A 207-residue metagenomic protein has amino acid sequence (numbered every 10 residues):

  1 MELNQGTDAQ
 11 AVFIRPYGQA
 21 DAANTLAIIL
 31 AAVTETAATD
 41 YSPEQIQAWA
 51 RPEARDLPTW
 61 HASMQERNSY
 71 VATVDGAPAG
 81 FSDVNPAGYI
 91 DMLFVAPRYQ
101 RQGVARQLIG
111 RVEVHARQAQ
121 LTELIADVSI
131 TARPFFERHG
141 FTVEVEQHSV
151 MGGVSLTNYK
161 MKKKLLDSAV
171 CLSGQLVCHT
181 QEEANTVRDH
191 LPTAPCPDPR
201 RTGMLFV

Functional and structural regions predicted by a protein language model:
E2-G6, V154-V187, R200-V207: Terminal substrate-recognition subdomain of acyl/acetyltransferases
E2-Q5, P16-A22, A27-Q100, I109-R111 (+5 more regions): Acetyl-CoA-dependent GNAT
A11-F13: Extreme N-terminal starter segment of soluble prokaryotic enzymes
G103: Glycine-rich phosphate-binding loop
I125-D127, T142-K160: Conserved catalytic-core motifs of GNAT/GCN5-like acyltransferases
F136-E137, F141: Conserved active-site tyrosine of GNAT-family acetyltransferases
C196-D198: Short, composition-biased linear "edge" segments at structural boundaries
